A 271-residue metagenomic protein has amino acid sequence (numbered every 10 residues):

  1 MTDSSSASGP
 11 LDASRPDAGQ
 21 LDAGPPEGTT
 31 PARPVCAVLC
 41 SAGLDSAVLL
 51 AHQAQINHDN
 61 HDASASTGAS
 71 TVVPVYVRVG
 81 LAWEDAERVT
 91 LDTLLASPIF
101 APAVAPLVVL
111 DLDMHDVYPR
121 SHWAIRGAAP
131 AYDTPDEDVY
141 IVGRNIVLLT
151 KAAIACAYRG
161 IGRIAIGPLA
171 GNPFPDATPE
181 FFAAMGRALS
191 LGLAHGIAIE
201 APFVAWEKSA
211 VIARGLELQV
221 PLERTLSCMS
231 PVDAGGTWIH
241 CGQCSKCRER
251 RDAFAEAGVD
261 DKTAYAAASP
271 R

Functional and structural regions predicted by a protein language model:
T2-Q219: ATP-dependent adenylation/nucleotidyltransferase module used to activate substrates
P98-F100, P231-A234: Short, charged helix-to-loop "capping" segments that act as catalytic/coupling loops
V117-Y118, W123-I125, C228, F254 (+1 more regions): Short clusters of hydrophobic/aromatic residues that line enzyme substrate/ligand-binding pockets
L193, D252-G258: Short amphipathic alpha-helical interaction/hinge segments
Q219-L226: A short alpha-helix-loop-beta-strand transition element characteristic of N-terminal alpha/beta dinucleotide-binding
L226-S230, T237-D252: Local cysteine-cluster metal-coordination motifs and their immediate loop/turn environment, predominantly Fe-S cluster
G258-S269: Short cysteine/histidine-rich metal-coordination sites, predominantly Zn2+-binding motifs
